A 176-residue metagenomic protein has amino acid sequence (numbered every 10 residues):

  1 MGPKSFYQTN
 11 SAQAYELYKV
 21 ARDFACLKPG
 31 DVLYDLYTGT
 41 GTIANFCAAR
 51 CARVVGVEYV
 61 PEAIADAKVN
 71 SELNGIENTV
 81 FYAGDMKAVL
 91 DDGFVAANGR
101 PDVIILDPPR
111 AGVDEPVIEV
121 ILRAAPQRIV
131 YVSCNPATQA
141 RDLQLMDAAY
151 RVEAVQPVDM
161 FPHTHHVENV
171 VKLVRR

Functional and structural regions predicted by a protein language model:
M1-R176: Rossmann-like S-adenosyl-L-methionine
